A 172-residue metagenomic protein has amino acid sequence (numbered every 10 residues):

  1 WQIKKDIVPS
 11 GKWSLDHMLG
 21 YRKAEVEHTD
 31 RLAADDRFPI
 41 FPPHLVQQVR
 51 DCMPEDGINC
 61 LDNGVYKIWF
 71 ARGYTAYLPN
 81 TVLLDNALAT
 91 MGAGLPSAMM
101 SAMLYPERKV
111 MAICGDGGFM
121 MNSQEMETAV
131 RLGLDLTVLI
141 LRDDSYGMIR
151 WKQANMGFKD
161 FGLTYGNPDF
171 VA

Functional and structural regions predicted by a protein language model:
W1-P9, W69, Y74-A172: Thiamine diphosphate
V8-Y21: Flexible, glycine/charged-enriched surface loops at secondary-structure junctions
G20-S97, S101-A102, E107: Active-site diphosphate/adenylate-binding microenvironment
